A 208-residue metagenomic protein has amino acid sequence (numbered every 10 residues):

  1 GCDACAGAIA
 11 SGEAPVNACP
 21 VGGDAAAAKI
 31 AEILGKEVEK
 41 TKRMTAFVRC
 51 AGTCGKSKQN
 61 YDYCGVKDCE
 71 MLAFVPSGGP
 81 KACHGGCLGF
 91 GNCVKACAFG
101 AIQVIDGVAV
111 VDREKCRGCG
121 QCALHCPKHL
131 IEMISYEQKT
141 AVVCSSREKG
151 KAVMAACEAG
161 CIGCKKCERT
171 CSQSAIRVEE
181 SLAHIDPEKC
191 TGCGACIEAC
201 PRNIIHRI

Functional and structural regions predicted by a protein language model:
G1-T170, S174, I197-A199, N203-R207: Ferredoxin-type iron-sulfur electron-transfer modules and their immediate structural context
A109, L182-A183: Hydrophobic residues embedded in beta-strands of well-ordered beta-sheets
V178: A Rossmann-like FAD-binding core segment of flavoenzymes
